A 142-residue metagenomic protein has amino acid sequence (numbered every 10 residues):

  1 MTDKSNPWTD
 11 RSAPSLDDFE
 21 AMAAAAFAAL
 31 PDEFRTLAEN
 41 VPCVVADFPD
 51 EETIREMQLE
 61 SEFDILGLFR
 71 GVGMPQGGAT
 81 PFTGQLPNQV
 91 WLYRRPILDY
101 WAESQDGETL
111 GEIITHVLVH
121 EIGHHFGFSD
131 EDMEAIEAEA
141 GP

Functional and structural regions predicted by a protein language model:
T2-I113, H125-D132, A140-P142: Active-site rim/adjacent substrate-binding subdomains
V117, E121-H125: Catalytic glutamate of the conserved HExxH
E137: Auxiliary alpha/beta "docking" domains used to position bulky ligands
